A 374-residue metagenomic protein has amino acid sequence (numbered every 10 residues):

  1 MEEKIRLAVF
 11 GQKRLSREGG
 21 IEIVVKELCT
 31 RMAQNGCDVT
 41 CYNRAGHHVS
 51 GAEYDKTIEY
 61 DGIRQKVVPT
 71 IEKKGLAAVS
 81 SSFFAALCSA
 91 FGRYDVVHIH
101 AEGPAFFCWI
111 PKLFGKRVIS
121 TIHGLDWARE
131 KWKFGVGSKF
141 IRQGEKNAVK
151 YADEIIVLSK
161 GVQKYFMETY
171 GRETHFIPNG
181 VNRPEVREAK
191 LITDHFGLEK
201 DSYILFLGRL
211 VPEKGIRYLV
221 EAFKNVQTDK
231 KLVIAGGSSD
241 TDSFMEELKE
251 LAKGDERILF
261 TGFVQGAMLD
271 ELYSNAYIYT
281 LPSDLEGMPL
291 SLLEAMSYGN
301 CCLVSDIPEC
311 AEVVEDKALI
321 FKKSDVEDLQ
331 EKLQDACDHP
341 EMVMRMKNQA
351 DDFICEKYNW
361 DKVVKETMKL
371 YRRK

Functional and structural regions predicted by a protein language model:
I23, E27, S202, F206 (+2 more regions): A conserved mid-protein helix/loop that constitutes part of the nucleotide-sugar donor-binding site
N43-H47, V181, L207, K231-E246 (+1 more regions): Glycosyltransferase donor-sugar binding loop
G51-T57, K231-R257, M268: Short, structured helix-loop element that forms part of the nucleotide-activated donor/catalytic region
L87-A90, L113, G137-I155: Membrane-proximal helix-turn-helix segments that form the acceptor-binding/catalytic region of lipid-linked
F263-V264, E271-A276: Short alpha-helical donor nucleotide-sugar binding micro-motif in glycosyltransferases
D284: Aromatic "clamp/platform" in nucleotide-sugar-dependent glycosyltransferases that forms part of the donor/acceptor
C301-V304: Short hydrophobic beta-strand element within catalytic cores of glycosyltransferases and related nucleotide-activated
L319-E327, D335-E341: Conserved acidic donor-binding segment of nucleotide-sugar-dependent glycosyltransferases
